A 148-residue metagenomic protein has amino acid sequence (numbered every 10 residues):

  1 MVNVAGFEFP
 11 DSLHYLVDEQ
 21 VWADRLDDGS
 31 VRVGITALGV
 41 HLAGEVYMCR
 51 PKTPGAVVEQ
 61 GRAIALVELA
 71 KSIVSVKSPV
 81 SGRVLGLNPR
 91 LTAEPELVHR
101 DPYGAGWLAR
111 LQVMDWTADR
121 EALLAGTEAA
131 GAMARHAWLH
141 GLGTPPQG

Functional and structural regions predicted by a protein language model:
M1-Q60, V74, L87-G148: Non-catalytic terminal segments and appended small domains
A65-L66: Structured alpha/beta reader/binder surfaces that contact nucleic acids or chromatin modification marks
S75-P79: Histidine- and aromatic-rich ligand-binding microenvironments
